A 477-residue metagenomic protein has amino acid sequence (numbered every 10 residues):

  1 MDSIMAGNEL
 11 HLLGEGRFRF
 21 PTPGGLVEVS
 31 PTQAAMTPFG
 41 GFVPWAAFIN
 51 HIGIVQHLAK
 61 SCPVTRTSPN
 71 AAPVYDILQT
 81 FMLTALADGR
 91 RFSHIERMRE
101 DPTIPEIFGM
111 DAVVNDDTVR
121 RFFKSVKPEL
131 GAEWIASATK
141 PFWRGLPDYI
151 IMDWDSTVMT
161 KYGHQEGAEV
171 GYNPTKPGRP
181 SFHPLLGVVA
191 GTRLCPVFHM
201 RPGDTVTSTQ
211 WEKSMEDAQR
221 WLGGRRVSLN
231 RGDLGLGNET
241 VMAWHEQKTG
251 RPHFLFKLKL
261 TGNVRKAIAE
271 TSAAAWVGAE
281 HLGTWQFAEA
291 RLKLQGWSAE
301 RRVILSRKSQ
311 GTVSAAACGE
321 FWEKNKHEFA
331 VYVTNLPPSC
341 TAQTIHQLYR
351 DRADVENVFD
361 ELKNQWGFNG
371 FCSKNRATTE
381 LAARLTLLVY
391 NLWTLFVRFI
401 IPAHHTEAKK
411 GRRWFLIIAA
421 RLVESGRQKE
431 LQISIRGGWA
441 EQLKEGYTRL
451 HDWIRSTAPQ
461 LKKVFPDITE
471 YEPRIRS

Functional and structural regions predicted by a protein language model:
M1-D204, T209-G223, A420-S477: Dynamic "connector" segments at or just before major functional cores
L13-P23, V27, H253-N364, T448-S477: An anionic, glycine-rich sequence signature occurring as long contiguous blocks
F48, I95, A342-L381, L385 (+1 more regions): Short amphipathic alpha-helical "interface-anchor" segments enriched in bulky aromatics
P174-P180, K248-N263: Acidic, His- and aromatic-enriched active-site or binding-groove loops in soluble protein domains that engage sugars
G223, M242-H253: Short, surface-exposed basic-aromatic patches at helix termini and helix-loop junctions that form
N230-N238, K259-G262, A377: Acidic, metal-coordinating catalytic cores used for nucleic-acid/nucleotide bond scission and strand-transfer chemistry
N369-Q432, L443: Basic, amphipathic alpha-helical segments enriched in Lys/Arg and hydrophobic/aromatic residues
